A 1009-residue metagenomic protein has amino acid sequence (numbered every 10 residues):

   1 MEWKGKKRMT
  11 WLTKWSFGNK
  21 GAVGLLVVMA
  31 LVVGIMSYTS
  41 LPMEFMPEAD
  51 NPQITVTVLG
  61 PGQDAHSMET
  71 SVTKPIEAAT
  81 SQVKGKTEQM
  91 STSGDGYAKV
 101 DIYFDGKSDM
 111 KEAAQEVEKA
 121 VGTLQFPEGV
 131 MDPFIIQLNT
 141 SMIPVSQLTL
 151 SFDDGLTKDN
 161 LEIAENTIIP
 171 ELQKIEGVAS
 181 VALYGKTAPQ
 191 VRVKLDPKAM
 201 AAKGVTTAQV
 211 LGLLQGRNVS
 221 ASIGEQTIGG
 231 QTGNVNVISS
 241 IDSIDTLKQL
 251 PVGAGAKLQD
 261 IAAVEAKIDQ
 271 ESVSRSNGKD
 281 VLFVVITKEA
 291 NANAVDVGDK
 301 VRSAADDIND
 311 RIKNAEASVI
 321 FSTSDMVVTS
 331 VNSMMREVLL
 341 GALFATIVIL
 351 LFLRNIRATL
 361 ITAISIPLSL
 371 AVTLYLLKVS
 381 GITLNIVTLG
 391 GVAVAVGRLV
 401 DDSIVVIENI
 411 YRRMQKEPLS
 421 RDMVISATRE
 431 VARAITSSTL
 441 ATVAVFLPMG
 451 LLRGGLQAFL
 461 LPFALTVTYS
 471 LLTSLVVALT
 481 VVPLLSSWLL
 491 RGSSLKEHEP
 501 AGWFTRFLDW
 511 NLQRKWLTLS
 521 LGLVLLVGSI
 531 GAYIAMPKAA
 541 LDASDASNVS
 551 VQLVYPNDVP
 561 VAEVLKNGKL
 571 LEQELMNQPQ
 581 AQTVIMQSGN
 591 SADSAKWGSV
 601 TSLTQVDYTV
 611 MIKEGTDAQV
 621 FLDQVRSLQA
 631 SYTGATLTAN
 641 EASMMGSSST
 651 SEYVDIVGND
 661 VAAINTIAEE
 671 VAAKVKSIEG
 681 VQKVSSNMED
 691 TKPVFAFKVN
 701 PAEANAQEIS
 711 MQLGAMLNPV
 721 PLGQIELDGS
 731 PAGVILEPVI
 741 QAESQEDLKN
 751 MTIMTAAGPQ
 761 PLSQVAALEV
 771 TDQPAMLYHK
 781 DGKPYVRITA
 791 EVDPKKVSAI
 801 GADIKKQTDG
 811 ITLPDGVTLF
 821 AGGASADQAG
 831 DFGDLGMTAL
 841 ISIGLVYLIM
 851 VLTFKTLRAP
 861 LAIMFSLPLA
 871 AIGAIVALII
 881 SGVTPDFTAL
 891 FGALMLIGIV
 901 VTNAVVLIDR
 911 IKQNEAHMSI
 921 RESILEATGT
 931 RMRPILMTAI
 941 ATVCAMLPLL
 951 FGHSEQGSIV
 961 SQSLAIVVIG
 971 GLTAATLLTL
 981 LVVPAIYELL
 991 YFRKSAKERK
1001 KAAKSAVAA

Functional and structural regions predicted by a protein language model:
W3-M43, V431, L495-D542: Signature of alpha-helical transmembrane segments and their immediate interfacial
F17, E69-L138, A199-A208, G212 (+3 more regions): Solvent-exposed, membrane-proximal periplasmic/extracellular interface segments of envelope transport and secretion
S37-S40, K203-G229, N234-K279, Q582-K596 (+3 more regions): Extracytoplasmic
T57, V100-Y103, Q147-D153, L161 (+12 more regions): A short beta-strand structural signal in non-transmembrane regions
G185-K186, D260-A263, R275-I347, P448 (+3 more regions): Juxtamembrane "pre-transmembrane" interface segments
V327, V331, I407, R413-L440 (+2 more regions): Helix-loop junctions and hydrophobic alpha-helical segments within the transmembrane domains of large membrane
I347-F352, V372-V387, T436-V477, V481 (+5 more regions): Hydrophobic, glycine/alanine-rich multi-pass transmembrane helices and their short helix-loop junctions in large
I347-L351, I356-I407, Y411, I849-L925 (+2 more regions): Hydrophobic transmembrane alpha-helices and their membrane-interface caps in long multi-pass transport proteins
